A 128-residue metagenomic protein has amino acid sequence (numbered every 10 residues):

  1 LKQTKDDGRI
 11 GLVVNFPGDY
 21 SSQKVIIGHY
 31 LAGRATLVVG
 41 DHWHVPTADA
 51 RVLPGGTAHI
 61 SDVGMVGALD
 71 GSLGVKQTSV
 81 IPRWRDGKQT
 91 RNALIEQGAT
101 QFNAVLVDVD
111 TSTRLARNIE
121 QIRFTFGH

Functional and structural regions predicted by a protein language model:
L1-Q23: Short acidic, glycine-rich surface-loop motifs adjacent to enzyme active sites
K2, D6, T36, M65-A68 (+1 more regions): Generic secondary-structure signature for well-ordered alpha-helical cores
Q3, I26, Y30, L106: Alpha-helical scaffold segments in soluble metabolic enzymes
D6-D7, A32, A99, T113: Alpha-helix termination/capping residues and helix-transition junctions
I10-G11, A35-T36, G56-A58, R114-R117: A structural micro-motif
V13, H42, V107: Divalent metal-coordination and catalytic microenvironments
S21-I95: Conserved beta-sheet core of the metallophosphoesterase superfamily
T78-H128: A short C-terminal boundary segment appended to hydrolase-like catalytic domains
